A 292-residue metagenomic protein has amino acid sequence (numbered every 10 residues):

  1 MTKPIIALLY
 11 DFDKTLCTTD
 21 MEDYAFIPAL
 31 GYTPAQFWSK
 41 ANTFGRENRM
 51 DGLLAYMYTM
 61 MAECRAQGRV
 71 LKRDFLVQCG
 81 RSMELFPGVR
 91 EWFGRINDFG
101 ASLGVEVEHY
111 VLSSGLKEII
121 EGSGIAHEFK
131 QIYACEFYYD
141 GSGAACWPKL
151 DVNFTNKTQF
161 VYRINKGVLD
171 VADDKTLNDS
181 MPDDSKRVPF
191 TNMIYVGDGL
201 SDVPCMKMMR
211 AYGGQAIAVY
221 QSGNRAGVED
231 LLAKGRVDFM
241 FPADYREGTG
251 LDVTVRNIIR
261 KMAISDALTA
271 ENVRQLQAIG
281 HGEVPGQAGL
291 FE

Functional and structural regions predicted by a protein language model:
M1-T2, F190: Short, basic/aromatic recognition patches
T2-G141, V237: Alpha-helical substrate-recognition element adjacent to the catalytic core
P87-Y110, S114-E292: C-terminal cap/substrate-recognition subdomain and adjoining C-terminal extension of metal-dependent phosphatase-like
